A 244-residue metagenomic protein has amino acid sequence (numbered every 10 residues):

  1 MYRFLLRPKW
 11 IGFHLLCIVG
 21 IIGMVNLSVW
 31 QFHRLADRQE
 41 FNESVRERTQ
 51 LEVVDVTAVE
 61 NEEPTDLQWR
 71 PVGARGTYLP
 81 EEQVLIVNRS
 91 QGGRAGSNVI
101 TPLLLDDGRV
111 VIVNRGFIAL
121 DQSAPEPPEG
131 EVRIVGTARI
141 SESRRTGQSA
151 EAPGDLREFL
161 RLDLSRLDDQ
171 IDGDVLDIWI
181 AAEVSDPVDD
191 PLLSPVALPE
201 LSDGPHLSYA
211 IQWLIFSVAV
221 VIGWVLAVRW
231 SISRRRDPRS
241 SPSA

Functional and structural regions predicted by a protein language model:
M1-N61, L67-A244: Surface-exposed, charge/polar-rich loops and edge strands
